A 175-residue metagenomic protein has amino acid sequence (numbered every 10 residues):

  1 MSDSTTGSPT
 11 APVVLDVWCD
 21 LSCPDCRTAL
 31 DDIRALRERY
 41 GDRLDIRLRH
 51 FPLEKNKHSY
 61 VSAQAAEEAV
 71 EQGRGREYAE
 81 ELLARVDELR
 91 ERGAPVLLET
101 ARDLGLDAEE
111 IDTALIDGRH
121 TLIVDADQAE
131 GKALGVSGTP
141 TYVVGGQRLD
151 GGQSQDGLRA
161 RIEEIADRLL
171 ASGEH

Functional and structural regions predicted by a protein language model:
M1-V14, E38: A short beta-strand-turn-helix
S2-D3, L48, V86, D112: Generic secondary-structure boundary/loop-capping signal
S8, E54-H58, L89-R90, L104 (+3 more regions): Alpha-helix initiation/capping motif
T10, P52, A65, A84-D87 (+3 more regions): A general structural-boundary detector
A11, D42, G138: Short coil/turn segments at beta-strand junctions that form active-site/ligand-binding loops
A11, E77, Q155: Short, electropositive, low-hydrophobicity segments enriched in small/polar residues
V14-S22, R27-R102: Structural alpha/beta surface segment adjacent to cysteine/selenocysteine redox centers across thiol/disulfide enzymes
W18, D25-R37, R102-H175: C-terminal cap of thioredoxin/glutaredoxin-like
